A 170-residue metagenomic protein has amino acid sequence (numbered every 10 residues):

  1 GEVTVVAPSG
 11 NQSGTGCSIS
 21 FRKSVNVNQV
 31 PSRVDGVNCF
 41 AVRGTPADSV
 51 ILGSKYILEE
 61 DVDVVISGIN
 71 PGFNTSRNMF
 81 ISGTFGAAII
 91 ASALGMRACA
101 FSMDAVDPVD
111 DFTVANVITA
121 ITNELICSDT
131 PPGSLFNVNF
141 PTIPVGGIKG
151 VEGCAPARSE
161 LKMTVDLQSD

Functional and structural regions predicted by a protein language model:
E2-Y56, E60-D61: A cross-family phosphate/adenosyl-ligand binding-site feature
A7-P8, S67-N70, F101-S102, V138-P141: Short beta-strand segments
N11, T45-P46, N70-F73, I143: Short glycine-rich anion-binding loops that position phosphate/pyrophosphate groups of nucleotides and phosphorylated
G53-E59, G86-R97: Alpha-helix C-terminal capping segments
V64: Short, Asp-centered acidic motifs that coordinate Mg2+ and/or phosphate in catalytic or ligand-binding sites
F73-S82: Glycine/threonine-rich flexible loop motifs
S92-V114: Glycine-rich phosphate/pyrophosphate-binding loops and their adjacent beta-strand/loop elements at enzyme active sites
T113-D170: Electrostatically charged, flexible surface regions
